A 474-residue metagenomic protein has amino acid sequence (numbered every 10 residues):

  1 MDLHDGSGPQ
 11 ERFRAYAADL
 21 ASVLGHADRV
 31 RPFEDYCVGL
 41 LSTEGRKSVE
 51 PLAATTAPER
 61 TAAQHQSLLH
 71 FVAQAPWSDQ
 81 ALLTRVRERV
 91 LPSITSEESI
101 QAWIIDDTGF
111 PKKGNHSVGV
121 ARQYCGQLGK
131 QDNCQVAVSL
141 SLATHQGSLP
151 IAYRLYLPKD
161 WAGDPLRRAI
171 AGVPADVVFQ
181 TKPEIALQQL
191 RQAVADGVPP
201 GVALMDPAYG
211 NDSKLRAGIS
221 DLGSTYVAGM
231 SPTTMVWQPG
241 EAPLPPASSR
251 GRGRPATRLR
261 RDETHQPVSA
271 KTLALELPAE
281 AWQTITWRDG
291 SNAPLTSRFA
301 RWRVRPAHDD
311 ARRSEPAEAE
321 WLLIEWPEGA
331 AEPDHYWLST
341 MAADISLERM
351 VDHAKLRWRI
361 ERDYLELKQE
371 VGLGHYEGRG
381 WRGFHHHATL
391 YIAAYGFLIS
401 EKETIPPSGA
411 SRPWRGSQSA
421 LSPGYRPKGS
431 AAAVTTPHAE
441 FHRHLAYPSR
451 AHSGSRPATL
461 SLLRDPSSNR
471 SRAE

Functional and structural regions predicted by a protein language model:
D2-L204, A208-A228, P232-M235, A242 (+3 more regions): Conserved, well-structured functional cores that handle cations and Mg-NTP chemistry
R14, S148-A171, A175, V227 (+4 more regions): An anionic, glycine-rich sequence signature occurring as long contiguous blocks
L40-E44, T56, V72-A75, M341 (+3 more regions): Generic structural signal for hydrophobic core residues of well-folded globular domains
N115, Y364-V371: Active-site-adjacent bridging/hinge elements
S339, L347-A354, Q369-H386, I405: Short, solvent-exposed helix-loop connector elements
E361, A393: Hydrophobic, well-ordered secondary-structure elements that form the walls of internal hydrophobic environments
L398-V434: Conserved nucleotidyltransferase catalytic core and NTase-mimicking acidic/glycine-rich helix/loop elements in nucleic
A420, G424-E474: Long, low-complexity C-terminal extensions of enzymes
